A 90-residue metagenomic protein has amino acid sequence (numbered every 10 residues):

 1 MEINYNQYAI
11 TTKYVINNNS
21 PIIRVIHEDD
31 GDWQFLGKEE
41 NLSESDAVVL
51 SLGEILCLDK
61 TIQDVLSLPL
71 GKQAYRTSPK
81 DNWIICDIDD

Functional and structural regions predicted by a protein language model:
N4-N6: Short loop/turn motifs at secondary-structure junctions and domain boundaries
Y8-G31: Amphipathic, interaction-prone secondary-structure segments
I16, N41-S43, W83: Amphipathic alpha-helical interaction segments
E28-L70: Acidic, aromatic-enriched beta-alpha/helix-loop junctions
K60-D90: Short, compact, well-ordered microdomains
